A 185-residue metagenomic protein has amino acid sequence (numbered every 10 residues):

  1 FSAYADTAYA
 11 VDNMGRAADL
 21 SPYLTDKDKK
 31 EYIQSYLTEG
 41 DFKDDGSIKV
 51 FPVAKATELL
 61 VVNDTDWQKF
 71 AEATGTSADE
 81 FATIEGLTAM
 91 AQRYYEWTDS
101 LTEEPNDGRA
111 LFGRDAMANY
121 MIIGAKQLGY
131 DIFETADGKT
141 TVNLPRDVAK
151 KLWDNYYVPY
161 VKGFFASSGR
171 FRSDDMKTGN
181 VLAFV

Functional and structural regions predicted by a protein language model:
F1, M14, T88-E96, R170-F184: Short helices/loops that flank or line small-molecule/ion binding pockets
A3-L59, E103-E104: Hinge/lid segment of periplasmic solute-binding proteins
T7-Y9, Y120-I123, K150-V185: Extracytoplasmic/periplasmic substrate-binding proteins
D12, L24, A71-T74, A91-D99 (+3 more regions): Sec/Tat-exported extracytoplasmic proteins
S21-I33, T76-A82, A110-F112, Y130-L152: Short, solvent-exposed loop/beta-turn-alpha elements that line the ligand-binding surface or hinge of extracytoplasmic
I48-V50, E96-D115: Bilobed periplasmic-binding protein-like "clamshell/Venus-flytrap" ligand-binding domains
T65-D79: Aromatic-glycine-rich donor-binding/catalytic loop that engages nucleotide-sugar donors across glycosyltransferases
T88-Y95, A125, T135-G169: Glycine-centered hinge/linker elements that transmit conformational signals in sensory and ligand-binding systems
